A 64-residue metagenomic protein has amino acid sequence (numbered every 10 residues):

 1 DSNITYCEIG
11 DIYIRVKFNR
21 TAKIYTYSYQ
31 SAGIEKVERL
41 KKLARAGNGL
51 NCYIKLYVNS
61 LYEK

Functional and structural regions predicted by a protein language model:
D1: Phosphoinositide-binding peripheral membrane targeting modules
Y13, K23, E38-L40: Arg/Lys-rich, low-complexity, intrinsically disordered basic segments
I14-F18: SH3/SH3-like beta-barrel fold
K23-S31: A short macromolecule-binding patch
I34-K64: C-terminal structural segments of small proteins and small subunits
